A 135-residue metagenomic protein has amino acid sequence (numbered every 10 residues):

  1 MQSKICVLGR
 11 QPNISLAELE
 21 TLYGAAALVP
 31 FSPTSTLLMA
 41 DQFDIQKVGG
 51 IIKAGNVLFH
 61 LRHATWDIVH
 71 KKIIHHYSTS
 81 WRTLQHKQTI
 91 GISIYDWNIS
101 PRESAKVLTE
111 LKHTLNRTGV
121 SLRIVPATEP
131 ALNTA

Functional and structural regions predicted by a protein language model:
M1-I5: Extreme N-terminal starter segment of soluble prokaryotic enzymes
L8, E20-A135: Non-catalytic nucleic-acid substrate-recognition regions in nucleic-acid-modifying enzymes
P12-A17: Short N-terminal binding/cap micro-motifs at the start of the first secondary-structure element
